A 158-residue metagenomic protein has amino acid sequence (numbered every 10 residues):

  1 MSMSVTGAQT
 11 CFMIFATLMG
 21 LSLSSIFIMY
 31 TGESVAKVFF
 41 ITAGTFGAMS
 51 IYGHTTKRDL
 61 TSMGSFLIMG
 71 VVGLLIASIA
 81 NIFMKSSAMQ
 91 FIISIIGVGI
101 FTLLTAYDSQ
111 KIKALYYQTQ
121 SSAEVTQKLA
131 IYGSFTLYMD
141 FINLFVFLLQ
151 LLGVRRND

Functional and structural regions predicted by a protein language model:
M1-D158: A hydrophobic alpha-helical transmembrane-helix feature that marks the membrane cores and membrane-interface segments
